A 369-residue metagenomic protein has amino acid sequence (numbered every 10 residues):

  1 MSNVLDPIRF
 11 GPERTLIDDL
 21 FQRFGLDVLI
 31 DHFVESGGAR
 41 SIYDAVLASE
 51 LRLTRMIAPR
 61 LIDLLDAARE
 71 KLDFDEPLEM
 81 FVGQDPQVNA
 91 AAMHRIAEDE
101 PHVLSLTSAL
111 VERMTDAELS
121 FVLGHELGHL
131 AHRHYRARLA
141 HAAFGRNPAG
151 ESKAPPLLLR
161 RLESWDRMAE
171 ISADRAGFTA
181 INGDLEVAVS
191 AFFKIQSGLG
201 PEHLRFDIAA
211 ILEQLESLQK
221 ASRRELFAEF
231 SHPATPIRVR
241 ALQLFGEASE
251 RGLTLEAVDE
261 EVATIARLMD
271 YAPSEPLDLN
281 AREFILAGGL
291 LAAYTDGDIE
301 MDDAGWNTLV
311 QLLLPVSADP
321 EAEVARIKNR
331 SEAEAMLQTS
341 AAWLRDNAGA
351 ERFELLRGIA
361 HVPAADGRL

Functional and structural regions predicted by a protein language model:
S2-L123, L127, A131-A137, D302: Peri-catalytic and regulatory segments of divalent metal-dependent proteins
Y43, M56-L64, A68, L72-F74 (+1 more regions): Short helix/loop segments within enzyme catalytic domains that coordinate or immediately flank catalytic cofactors
D66, T107, D174-F178, L290 (+2 more regions): Amphipathic alpha-helical segments within well-ordered protein domains
P77, R224-F230: C-terminal helical "lid" subdomain and adjoining coupling/linker elements of P-loop NTPases
Q87, H94-E100, G145-P155, L355: A short mid-domain helix/strand-loop element embedded in enzyme catalytic domains that forms or borders the active-site
H132-L162: Post-HEXXH active-site segment of zinc metalloproteases
L158, L162, F193-L226, Q243-L369: Small-residue-enriched hydrophobic alpha-helices in membranes
A234: Short, conserved phosphate/pyrophosphate- and ester-handling motifs at nucleotide-, phospho-/glycolipid
